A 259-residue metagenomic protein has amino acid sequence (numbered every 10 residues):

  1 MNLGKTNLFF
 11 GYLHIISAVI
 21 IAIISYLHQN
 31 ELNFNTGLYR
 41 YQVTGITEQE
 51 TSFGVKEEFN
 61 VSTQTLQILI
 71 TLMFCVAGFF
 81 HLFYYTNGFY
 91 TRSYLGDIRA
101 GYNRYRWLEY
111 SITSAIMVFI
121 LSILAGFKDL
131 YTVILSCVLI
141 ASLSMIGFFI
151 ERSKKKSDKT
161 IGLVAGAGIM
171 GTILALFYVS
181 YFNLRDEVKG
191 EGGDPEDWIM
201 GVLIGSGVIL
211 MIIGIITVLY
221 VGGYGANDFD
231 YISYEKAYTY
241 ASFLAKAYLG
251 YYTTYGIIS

Functional and structural regions predicted by a protein language model:
M1-Y105, S114-S259: Polytopic alpha-helical membrane-helix bundles and their juxtamembrane interface segments in multi-pass membrane
